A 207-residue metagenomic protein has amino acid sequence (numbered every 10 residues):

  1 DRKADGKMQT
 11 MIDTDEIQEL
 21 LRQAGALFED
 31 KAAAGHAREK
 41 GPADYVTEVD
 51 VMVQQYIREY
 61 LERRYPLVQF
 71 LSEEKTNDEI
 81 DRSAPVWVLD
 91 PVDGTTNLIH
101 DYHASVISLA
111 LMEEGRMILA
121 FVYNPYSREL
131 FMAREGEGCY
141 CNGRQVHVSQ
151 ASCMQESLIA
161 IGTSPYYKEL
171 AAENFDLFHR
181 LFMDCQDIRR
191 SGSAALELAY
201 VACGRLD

Functional and structural regions predicted by a protein language model:
D1-M8: N-terminal amphipathic/basic-hydrophobic helices that include classical n-h-c signal peptides and signal-anchor
M8-V92: N-terminal subdomain of lithium-sensitive/metallo-dependent phosphomonoesterases centered on the IMPase/IPPase/PAP
F28, D50, L61, T95 (+4 more regions): Residue-level signal for inorganic ion chemistry
V68, E137, C185-Q186: A structural micro-motif
D81-Y140: DPxDG-like acidic metal-binding loop motif
M117, Q145-H147: Short, solvent-exposed loop/turn motifs
H147-D207: An extended, acidic
